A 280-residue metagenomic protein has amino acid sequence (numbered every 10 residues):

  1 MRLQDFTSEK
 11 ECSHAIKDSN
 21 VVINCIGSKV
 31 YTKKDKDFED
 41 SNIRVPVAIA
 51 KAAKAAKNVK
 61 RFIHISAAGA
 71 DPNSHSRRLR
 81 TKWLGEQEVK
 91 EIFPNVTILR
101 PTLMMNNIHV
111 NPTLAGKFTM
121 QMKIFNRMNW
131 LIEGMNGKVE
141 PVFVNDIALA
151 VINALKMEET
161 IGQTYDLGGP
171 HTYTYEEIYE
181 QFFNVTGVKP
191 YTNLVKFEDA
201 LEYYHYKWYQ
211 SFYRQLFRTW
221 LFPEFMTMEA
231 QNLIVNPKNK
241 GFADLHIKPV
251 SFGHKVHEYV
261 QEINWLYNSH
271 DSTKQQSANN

Functional and structural regions predicted by a protein language model:
M1-K54, A68-P72: NAD(P)H-binding glycine-rich loop region in Rossmannoid oxidoreductase-like domains and their noncatalytic homologs
T7, S41, V139-V142, P170-Y173 (+1 more regions): Residue-level signal for the nucleotide or nucleotide-sugar donor/cofactor binding architecture
E9, S13-S19, V47-A50, V144-I152 (+1 more regions): Short, amphipathic alpha-helical "lid/cap" segments that border enzyme active or binding sites
C25-I26, F62-A68, L99-P101: SDR active-site strand-loop-helix element
E39-I43, I63, K82, E140: Short alpha-helix in the Rossmann-fold core of NAD(P)-dependent oxidoreductases
K54-R61, F93-P94: A short helix->loop->beta-strand "cap" motif at the edges of active sites that frequently abuts
N73-V188, K207, Q215: Oxidoreductase cofactor-interface core, primarily capturing Rossmann-like NAD(P)-dependent enzymes
E198-N280: A hydrophobic C-terminal alpha-helical subdomain
